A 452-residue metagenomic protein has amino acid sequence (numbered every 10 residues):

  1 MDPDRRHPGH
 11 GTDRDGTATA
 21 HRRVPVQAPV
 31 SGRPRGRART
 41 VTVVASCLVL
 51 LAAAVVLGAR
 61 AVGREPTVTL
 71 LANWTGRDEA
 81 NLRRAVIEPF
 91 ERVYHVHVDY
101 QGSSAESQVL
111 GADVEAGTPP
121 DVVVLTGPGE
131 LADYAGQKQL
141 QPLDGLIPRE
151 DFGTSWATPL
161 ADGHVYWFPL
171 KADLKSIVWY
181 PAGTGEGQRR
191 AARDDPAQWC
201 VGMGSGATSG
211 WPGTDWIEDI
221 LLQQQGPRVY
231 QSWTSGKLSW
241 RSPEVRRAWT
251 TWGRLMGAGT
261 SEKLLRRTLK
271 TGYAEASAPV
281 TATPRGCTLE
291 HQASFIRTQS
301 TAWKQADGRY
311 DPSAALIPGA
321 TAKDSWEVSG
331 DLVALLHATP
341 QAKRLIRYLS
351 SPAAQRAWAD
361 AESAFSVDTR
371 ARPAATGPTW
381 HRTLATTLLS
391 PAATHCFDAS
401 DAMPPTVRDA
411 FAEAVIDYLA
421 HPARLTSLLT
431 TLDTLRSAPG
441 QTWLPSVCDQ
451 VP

Functional and structural regions predicted by a protein language model:
D2-G129, A438-P452: Conserved N-terminal structural module of periplasmic/extracytoplasmic solute-binding proteins
S107-P120, Q137, R193-D195, K270-E290 (+3 more regions): Short helices/loops that flank or line small-molecule/ion binding pockets
T126-S176: Hinge/lid segment of periplasmic solute-binding proteins
F168, A191-E244: Extracytoplasmic/periplasmic solute-binding protein
T234-T271: Glycine-centered hinge/linker elements that transmit conformational signals in sensory and ligand-binding systems
M256-A338: Extracytoplasmic/periplasmic substrate-binding proteins
T298, E327-P405: Mature extracytoplasmic/periplasmic domains
L389-P452: Conserved C-terminal helix/tail region of periplasmic/extracytoplasmic solute-binding proteins
